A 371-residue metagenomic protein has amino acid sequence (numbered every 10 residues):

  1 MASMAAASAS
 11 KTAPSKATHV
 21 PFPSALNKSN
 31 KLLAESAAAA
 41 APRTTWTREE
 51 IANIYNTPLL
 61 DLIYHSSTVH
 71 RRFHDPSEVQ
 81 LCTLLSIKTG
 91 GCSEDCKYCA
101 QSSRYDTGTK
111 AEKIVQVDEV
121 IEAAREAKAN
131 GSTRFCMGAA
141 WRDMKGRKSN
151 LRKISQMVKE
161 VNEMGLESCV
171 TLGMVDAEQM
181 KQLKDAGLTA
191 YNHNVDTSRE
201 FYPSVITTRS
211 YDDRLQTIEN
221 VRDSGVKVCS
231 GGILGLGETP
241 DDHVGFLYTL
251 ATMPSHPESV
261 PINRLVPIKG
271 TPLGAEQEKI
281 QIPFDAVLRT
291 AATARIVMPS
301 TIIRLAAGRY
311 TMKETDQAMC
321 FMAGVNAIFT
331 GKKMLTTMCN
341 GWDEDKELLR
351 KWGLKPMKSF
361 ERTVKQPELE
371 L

Functional and structural regions predicted by a protein language model:
A2-L59, I63-P76, A251-L371: Auxiliary Fe-S-binding modules of radical SAM enzymes
A41-E119, A123-R125, A129-R134, K365: N-terminal [4Fe-4S]-dependent radical SAM core
L60, Q80-C82, S86-K88, S93 (+6 more regions): Generic, ordered loop/turn and secondary-structure boundary motif
H74, C92, G146-R147, H243 (+2 more regions): Alpha-helix N-cap/helix-start motif
S77-L85, S93, K97-S103, S155-N162 (+2 more regions): Mobile, glycine- and charge-enriched loop segments and immediately flanking short secondary-structure elements within
V79-L84, F135-M137, S168-V170, Y191-H193 (+4 more regions): Hydrophobic faces of well-ordered beta-strands that scaffold small-molecule active sites in alpha/beta enzyme cores
L84-I87, R142, V170-L172, L234-L236 (+2 more regions): Conserved short loop/turn motifs at secondary-structure junctions
S103-T252: Conserved Radical SAM active-site core
